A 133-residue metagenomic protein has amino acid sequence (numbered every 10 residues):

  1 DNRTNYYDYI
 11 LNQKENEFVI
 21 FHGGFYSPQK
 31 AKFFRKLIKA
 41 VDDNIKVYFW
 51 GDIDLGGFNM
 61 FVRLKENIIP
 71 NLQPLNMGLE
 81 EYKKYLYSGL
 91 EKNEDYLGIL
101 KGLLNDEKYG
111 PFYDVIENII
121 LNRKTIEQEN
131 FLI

Functional and structural regions predicted by a protein language model:
D1-N2, I53: Helix N-cap/beta->alpha junction signal
N2-D43, P74-Y82: Acidic, glycine-rich catalytic loops of TOPRIM or P-loop NTPase phosphate-binding modules used across DNA replication
V41-I133: TOPRIM fold recognition
